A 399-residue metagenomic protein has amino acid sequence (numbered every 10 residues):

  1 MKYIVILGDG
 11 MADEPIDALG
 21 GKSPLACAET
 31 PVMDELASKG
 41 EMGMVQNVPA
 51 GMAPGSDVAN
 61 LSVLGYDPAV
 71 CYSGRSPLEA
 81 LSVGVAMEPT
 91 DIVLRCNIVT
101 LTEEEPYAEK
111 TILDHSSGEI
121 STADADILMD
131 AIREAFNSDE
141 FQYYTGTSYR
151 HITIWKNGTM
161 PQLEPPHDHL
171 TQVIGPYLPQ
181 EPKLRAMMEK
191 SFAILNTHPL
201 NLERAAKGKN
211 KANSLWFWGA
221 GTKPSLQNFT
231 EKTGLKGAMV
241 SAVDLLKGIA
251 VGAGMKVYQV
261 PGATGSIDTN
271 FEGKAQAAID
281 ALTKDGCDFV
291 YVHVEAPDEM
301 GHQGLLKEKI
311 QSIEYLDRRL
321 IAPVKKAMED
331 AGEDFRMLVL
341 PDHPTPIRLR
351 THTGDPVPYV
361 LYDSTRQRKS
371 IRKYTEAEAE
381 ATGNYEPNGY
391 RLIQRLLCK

Functional and structural regions predicted by a protein language model:
M1-K399: Feature captures the catalytic ectodomains and active-site-proximal regions of enzymes that hydrolyze or transfer
